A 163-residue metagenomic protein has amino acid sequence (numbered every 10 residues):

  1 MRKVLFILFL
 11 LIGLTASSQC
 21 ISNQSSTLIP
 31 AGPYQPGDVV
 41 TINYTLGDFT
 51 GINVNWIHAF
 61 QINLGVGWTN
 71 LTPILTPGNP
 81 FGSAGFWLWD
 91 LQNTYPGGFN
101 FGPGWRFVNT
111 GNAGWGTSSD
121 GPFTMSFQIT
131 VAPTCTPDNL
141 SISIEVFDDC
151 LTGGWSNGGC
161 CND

Functional and structural regions predicted by a protein language model:
M1-S25: Bacterial Sec-dependent N-terminal signal peptides
S18-D38: Boundary/junction segments of secreted and surface-exposed precursor proteins
C20-S25, V146-D163: Extracellular/luminal low-complexity Ser/Thr/Pro-rich, glycosylation-prone repeat/linker regions
S26, V40-L46, F60-I62, M125-V131 (+1 more regions): Hydrophobic beta-strand residues in large extracellular and virion-surface proteins
A31-D38, V66, I129-L140: A short, structured loop/turn motif at beta-sheet edges
P36-S83: Low-complexity, serine/threonine/proline/glycine-rich extracellular segments that form mucin-like
V66-R106: A surface/secretory-pathway sequence property marking extracellular, secreted, or lumenal proteins enriched
F99-S141, F147-D149: Low-complexity, intrinsically disordered segments enriched in Ser/Thr together with acidic residues
